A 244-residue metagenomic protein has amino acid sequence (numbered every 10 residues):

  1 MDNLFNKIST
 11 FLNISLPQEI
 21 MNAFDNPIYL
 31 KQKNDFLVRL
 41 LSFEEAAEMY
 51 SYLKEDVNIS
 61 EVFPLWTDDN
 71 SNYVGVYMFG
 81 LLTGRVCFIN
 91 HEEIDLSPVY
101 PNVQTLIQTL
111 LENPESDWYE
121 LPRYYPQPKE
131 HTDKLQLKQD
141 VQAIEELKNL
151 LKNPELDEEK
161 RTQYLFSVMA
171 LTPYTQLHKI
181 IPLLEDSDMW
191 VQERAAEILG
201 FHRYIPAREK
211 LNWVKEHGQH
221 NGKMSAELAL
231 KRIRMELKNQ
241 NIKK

Functional and structural regions predicted by a protein language model:
M1-L81, D157-E158, T172, W190 (+4 more regions): A surface-exposed partner-binding patch
L40-E145: Long, contiguous interaction/recruitment modules in multidomain scaffold/adaptor proteins
S51-E55, E93-L96, P154, A170 (+3 more regions): Short, charged/polar micro-motifs that form catalytic or ligand-binding hotspots
V57-S60, P98-P101, Q142, E159 (+4 more regions): Short, well-structured alpha-helical interface segments that form or flank functional binding sites
D68-S71, F201, I205: Amphipathic alpha-helical interaction surfaces
E120-K134, I144-N153, D157-Y164, Q176-P182 (+1 more regions): Alpha-helical scaffold segments
P128-K138, E159-T172, Q192-Y204, M224-E236: Structural detector for internal amphipathic alpha-helices that build alpha-solenoid repeat scaffolds
D140-N153, P173-E185, Y204-E216, L237-K244: Amphipathic alpha-helical scaffolding segments comprising HEAT/armadillo-like alpha-solenoid repeats
